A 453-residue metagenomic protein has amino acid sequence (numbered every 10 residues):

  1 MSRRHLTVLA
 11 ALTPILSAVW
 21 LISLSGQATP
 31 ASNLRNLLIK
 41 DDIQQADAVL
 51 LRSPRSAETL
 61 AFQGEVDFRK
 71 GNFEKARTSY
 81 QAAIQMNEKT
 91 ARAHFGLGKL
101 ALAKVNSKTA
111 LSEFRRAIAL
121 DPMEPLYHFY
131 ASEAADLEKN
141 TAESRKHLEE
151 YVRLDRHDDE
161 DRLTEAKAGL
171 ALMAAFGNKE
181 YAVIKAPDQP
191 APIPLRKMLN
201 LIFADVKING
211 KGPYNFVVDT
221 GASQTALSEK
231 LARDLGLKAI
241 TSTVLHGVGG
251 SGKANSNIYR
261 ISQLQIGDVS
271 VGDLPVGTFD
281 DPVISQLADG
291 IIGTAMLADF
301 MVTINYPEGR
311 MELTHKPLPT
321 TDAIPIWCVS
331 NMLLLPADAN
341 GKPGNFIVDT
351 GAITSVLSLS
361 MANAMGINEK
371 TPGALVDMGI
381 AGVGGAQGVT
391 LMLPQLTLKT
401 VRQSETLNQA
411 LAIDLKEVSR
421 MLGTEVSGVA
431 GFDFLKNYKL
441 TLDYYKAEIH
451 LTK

Functional and structural regions predicted by a protein language model:
M1-H5: N-terminal secretory signal peptides that target proteins for export/translocation
T7-V8, I39: General helical structural elements
A10-W20: Bacterial N-terminal signal peptides
L21-S25: N-terminal signal peptide c-region/cleavage motif recognized by signal peptidases
G26-K453: Pepsin/retropepsin-fold aspartyl endopeptidases
